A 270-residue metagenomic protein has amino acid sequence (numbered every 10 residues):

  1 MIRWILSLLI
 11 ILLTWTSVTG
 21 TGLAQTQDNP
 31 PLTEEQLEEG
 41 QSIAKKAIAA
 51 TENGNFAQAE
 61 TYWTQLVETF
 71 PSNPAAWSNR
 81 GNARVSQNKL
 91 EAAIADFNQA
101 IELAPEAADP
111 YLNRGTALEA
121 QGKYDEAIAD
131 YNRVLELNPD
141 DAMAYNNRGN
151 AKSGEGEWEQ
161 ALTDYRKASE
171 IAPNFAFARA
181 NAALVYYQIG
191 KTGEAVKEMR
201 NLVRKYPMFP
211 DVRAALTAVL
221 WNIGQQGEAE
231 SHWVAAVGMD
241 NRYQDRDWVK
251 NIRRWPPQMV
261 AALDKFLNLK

Functional and structural regions predicted by a protein language model:
I2-L6, L13-F70, K270: N-terminal leader/linker segments that initiate helical-solenoid repeat arrays
Q25-Q36, E228-K270: Terminal, low-structured helical/coil segments at or just beyond the last alpha-helical repeat
Q41-E52, T64, A75-S86, A95-N98 (+5 more regions): Conserved alpha-helical positions within TPR/SEL1-like repeat arrays
T61, Q65-E68, Q99-E102, R133-E136 (+3 more regions): Conserved structural position within tetratricopeptide repeats
R204, P210, A214-Q244: TPR/TPR-like (Sel1-like) alpha-helical repeat modules
